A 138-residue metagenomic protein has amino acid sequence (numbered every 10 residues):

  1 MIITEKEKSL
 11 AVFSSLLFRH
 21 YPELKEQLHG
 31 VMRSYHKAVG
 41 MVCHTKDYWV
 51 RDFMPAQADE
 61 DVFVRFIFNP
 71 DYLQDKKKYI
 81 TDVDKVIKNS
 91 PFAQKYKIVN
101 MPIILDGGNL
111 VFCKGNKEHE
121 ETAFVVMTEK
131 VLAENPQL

Functional and structural regions predicted by a protein language model:
M1-L138: The feature marks the mature, well-folded catalytic cores of soluble enzymes
